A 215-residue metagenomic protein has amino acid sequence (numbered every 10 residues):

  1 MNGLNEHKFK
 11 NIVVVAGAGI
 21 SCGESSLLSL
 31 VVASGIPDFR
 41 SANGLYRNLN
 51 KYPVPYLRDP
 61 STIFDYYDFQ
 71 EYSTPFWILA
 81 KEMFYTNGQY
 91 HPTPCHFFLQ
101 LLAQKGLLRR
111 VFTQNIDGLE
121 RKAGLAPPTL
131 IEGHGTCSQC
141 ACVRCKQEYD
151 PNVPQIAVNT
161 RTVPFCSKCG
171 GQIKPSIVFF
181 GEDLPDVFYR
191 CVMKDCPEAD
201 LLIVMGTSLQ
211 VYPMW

Functional and structural regions predicted by a protein language model:
M1-W215: Conserved catalytic core of sirtuin-type NAD+-dependent deacylases
